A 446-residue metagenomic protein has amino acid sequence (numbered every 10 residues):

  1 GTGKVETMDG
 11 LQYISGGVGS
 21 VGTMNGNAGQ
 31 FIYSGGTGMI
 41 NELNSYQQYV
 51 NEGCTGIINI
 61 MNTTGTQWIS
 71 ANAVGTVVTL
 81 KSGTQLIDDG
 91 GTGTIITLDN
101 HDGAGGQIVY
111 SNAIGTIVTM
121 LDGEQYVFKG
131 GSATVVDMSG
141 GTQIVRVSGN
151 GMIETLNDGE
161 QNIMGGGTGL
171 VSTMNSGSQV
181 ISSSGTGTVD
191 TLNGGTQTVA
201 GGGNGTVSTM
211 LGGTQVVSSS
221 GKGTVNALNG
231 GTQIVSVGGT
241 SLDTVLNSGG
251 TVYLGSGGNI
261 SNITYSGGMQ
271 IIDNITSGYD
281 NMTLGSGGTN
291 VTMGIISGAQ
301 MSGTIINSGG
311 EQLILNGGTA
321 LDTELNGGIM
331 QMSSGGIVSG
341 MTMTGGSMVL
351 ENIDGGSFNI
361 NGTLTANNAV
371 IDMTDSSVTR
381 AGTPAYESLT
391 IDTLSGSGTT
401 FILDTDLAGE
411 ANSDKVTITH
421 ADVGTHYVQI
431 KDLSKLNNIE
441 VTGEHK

Functional and structural regions predicted by a protein language model:
G1-T7: Low-complexity/repetitive intrinsically disordered segments
V5, Q12-I14, V21-M24, Q30-I32 (+32 more regions): Fold-core signature of tandem repeat domains
T7-D9, S15-G16, T23, S34 (+14 more regions): Acidic, glycine-rich low-complexity segments
G36, A73, G91, A113 (+5 more regions): Extracellular parallel beta-helix/beta-solenoid repeat domains
N62, N204, N259-N262, N274 (+3 more regions): N-linked glycosylation sites
G131, G185, G203, G221 (+3 more regions): Short, well-ordered turn and helix-capping elements at secondary-structure junctions
I271, Y279-N281, S388-L389: Intrinsic low-complexity/IDR segments
M293, T304, Q312-L313, L321-H445: Extracellular beta-strand/loop-rich repeat segments of large surface/secreted proteins
